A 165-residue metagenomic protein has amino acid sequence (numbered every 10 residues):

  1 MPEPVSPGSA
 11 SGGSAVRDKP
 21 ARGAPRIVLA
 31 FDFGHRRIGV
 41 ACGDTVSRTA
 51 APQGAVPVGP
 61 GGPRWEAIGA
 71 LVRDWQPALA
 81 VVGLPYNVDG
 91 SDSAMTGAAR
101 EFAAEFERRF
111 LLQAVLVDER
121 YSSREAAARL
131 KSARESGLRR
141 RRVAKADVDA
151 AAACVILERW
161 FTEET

Functional and structural regions predicted by a protein language model:
M1-F31, H35-T165: Phosphate- and other anionic-substrate recognition elements at nucleic-acid/protein interfaces
